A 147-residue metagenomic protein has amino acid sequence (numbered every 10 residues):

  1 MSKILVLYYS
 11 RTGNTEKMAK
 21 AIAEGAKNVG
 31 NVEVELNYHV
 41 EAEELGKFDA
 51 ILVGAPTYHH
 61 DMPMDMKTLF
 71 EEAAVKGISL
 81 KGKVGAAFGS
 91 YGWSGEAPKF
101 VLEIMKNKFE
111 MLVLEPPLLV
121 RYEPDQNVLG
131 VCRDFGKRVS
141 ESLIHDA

Functional and structural regions predicted by a protein language model:
S2-I4, N14-K17, A21-N37, K47-A147: FMN-binding flavodoxin-like domain, especially the glycine-rich phosphate-binding loop
Y8-T12: Aromatic-flanked redox-active Cys/Sec active sites in thiol-based oxidoreductases, especially the WC-centered
A42-L45: Short amphipathic alpha-helix with an adjacent loop that forms part of the alpha/beta core around
